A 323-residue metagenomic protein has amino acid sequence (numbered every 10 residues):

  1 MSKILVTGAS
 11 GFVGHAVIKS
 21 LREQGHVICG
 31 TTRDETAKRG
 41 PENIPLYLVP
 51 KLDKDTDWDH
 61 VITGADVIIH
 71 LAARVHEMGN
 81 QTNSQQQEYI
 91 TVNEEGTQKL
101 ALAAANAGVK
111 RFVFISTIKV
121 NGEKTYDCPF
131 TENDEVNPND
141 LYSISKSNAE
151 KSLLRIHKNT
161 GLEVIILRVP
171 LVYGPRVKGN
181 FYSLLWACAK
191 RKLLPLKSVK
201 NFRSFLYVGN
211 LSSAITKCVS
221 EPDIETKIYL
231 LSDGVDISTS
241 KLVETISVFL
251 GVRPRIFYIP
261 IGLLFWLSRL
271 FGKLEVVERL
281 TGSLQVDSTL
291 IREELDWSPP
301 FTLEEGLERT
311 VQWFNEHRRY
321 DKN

Functional and structural regions predicted by a protein language model:
I4-Q24: N-terminal Rossmann NAD(P)H-binding glycine-rich loop of SDR-like oxidoreductase domains
V49-E95, K99, A103-N106, E123: NAD(P)H-binding glycine-rich loop region in Rossmannoid oxidoreductase-like domains and their noncatalytic homologs
Q98-L141: Conserved Rossmann-fold NAD(P)-dependent oxidoreductase catalytic core, especially the SDR/UDP-sugar
K99, V177-S183, K197-S220, T226-K227: Substrate-positioning beta->alpha
N137-I165: Active-site Tyr-X1-5-Lys
G174, L196-F202, Y229-D236, S247-G251 (+1 more regions): Glycine-rich Rossmann NAD(P)(H)-binding loop
V208, K241-E244, L267-S298: Conserved C-terminal active-site "lid" loop/helix of NAD(P)H-dependent oxidoreductases that clamps the redox cofactor
K217-E275, E304, E308-V311, D321-N323: Mid/C-terminal beta-alpha module of Rossmann-like enzyme folds, strongest in SDR-family dehydrogenases/epimerases
